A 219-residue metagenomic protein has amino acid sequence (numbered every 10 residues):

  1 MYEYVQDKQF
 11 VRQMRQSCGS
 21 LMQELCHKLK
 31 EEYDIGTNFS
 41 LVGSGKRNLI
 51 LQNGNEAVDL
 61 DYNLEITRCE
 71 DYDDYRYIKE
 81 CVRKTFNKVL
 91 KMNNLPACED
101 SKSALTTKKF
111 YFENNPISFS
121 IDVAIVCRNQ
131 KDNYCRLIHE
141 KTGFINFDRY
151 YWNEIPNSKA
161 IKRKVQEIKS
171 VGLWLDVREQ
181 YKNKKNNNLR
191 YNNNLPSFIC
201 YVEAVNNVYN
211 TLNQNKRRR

Functional and structural regions predicted by a protein language model:
M1-L41: Helical scaffold of the NTase/Pol beta-like nucleotidyltransferase catalytic core
V5, Q9-S20, D73, Y77 (+2 more regions): Alpha-helix boundary/N-cap detector
C18-L21, E56, E99-S101, N115: Solvent-exposed loop and beta-edge segments used for protein-protein assembly and interaction
E24-V42, K91-T107, N188-V202, T211-R219: Short glycine-rich, low-complexity/disordered patches
L29-L60, L64-Y72: Active-site nucleotide-donor binding segment shared across nucleotidyl transfer reactions
L29-Y33, K79-K131: Conserved catalytic core of two-metal-ion nucleotidyltransferases
Y62-V89: A broadly used, surface-exposed interaction patch
S101, N114-R219: Right-hand nucleic-acid polymerase module
